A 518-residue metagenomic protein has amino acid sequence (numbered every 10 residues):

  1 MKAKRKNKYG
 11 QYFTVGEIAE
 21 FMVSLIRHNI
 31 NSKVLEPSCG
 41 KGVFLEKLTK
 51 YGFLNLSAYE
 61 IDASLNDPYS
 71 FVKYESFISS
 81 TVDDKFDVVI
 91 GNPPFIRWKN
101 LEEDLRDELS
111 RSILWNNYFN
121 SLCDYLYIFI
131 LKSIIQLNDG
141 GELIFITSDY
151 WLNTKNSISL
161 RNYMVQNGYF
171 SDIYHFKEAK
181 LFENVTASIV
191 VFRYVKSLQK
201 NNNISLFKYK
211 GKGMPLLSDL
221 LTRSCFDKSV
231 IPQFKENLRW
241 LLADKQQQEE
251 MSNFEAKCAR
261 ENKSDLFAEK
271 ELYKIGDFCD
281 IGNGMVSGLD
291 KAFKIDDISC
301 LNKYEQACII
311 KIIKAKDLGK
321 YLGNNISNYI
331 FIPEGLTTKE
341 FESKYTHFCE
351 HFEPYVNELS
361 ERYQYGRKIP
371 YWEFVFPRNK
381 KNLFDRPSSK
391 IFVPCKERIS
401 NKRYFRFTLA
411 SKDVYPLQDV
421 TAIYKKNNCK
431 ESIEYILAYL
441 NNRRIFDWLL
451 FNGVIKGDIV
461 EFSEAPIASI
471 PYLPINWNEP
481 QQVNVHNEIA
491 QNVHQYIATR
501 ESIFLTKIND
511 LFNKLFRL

Functional and structural regions predicted by a protein language model:
M1-K8, S24-L25, K41, F176-E178 (+5 more regions): Non-catalytic, mostly N-terminal accessory regions of nucleic-acid modification and defense proteins
A3, N7-S24, S38-P68, F77-K291 (+2 more regions): Signature of N6-adenine DNA methyltransferases within the class I
F21, L25, K47, Q136 (+8 more regions): Generic, well-ordered alpha-helical scaffold segments in large soluble proteins
R27-K33: Short helix-loop-beta connector
K33, V88, E142, K390-I391: Structural motif
C39, S264-I281, M285, P474-L518: Non-catalytic DNA-recognition/assembly elements of restriction-modification systems
K73-Y74: Conserved residues in the N-terminal Rossmann fold of short-chain dehydrogenase/reductase
S252, A256-Q481: Polybasic, glycine- and aromatic-enriched phosphate-binding surface used to engage nucleic acids
